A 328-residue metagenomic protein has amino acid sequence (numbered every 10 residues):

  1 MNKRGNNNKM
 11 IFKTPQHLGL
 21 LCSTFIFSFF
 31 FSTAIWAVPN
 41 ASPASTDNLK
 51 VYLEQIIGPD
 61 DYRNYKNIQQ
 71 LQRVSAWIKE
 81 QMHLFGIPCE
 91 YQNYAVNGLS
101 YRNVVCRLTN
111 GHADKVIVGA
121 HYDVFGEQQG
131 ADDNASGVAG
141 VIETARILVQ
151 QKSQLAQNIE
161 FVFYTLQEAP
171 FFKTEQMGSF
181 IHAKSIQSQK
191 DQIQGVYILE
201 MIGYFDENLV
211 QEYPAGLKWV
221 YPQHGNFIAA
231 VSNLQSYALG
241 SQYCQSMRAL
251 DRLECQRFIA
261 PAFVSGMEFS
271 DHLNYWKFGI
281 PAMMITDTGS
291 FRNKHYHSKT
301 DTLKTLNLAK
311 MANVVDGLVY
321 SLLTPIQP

Functional and structural regions predicted by a protein language model:
N8-S23: Bacterial N-terminal signal peptides that target proteins for export
W36-R73, F85, D123, R292-D301: N-terminal capping segment at the start of a domain
P39-P43, D60-Q69, Y94, F125-N134 (+4 more regions): Second-shell loop/turn segments in exported
N48-Q55, Q69, R73-L84, S136 (+9 more regions): Extracytoplasmic/secreted proteins, especially bacterial periplasmic and envelope-associated proteins
V51-G111, F258: A non-catalytic alpha/beta surface segment that caps or lines the substrate-entry region of metallo-dependent hydrolase
F125-L239, M267: Acidic/histidine-rich catalytic neighborhood of metal-dependent amide-processing enzymes
G195, D206-P328: Active-site-adjacent substrate-binding region of metalloamidase/peptidase-like peptide-processing proteins
